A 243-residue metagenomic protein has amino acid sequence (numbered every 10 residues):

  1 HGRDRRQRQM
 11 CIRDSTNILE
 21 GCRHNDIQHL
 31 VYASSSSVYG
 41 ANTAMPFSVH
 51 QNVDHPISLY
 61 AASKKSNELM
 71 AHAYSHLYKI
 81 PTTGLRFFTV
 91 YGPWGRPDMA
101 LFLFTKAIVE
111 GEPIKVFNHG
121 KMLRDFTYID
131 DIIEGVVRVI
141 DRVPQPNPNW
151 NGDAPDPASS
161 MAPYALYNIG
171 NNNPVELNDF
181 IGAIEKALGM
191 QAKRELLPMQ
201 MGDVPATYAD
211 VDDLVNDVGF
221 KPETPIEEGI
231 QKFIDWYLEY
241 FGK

Functional and structural regions predicted by a protein language model:
H1-I12: Single conserved hydrophobic/aromatic residue that forms the stacking wall/gate of nucleotide- or nucleobase-binding
H1-R3, Y60-A61, R124: Catalytic tyrosine of NAD(P)H-dependent dehydrogenase/reductases that use a Tyr as the general acid/base
R13-E20, D98, D130-I133, V137-I140: Conserved active-site region of classical short-chain dehydrogenase/reductase
R13-N17, H24, Q28-H29, V38-G84 (+2 more regions): Catalytic helix-loop patch of NAD(P)-dependent Rossmann-fold dehydrogenases
S35: Residue(s) in the substrate-gating loop at a strand-loop-helix junction that position the organic substrate next
S66, M70, Y74, F104 (+2 more regions): Hydrophobic alpha-helix immediately C-terminal to the catalytic Tyr-X-X-X-Lys motif of short-chain
K106-K243: C-terminal substrate-binding subdomain of Rossmann-fold SDR/epimerase-dehydratase oxidoreductases
